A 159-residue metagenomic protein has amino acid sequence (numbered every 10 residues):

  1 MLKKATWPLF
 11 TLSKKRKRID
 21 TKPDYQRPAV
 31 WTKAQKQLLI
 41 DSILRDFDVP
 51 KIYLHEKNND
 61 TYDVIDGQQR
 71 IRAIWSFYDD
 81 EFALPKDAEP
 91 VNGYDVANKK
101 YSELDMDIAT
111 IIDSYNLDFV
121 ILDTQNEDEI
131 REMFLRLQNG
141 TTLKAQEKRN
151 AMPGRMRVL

Functional and structural regions predicted by a protein language model:
M1-F10, P23-L159: Basic- and aromatic-enriched surface patches that contact anionic nucleotides/nucleic acids
R16-P23: A short, surface-exposed helix-loop junction/capping segment
